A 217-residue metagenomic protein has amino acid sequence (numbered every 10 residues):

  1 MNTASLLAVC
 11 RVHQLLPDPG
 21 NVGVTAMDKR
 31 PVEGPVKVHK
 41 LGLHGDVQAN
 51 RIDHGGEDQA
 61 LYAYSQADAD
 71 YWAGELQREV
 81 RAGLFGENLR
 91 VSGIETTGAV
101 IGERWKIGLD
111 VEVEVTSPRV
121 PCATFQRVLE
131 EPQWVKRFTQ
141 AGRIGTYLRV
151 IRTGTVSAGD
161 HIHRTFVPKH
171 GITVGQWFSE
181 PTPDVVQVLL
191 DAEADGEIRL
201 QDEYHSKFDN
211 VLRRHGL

Functional and structural regions predicted by a protein language model:
M1-R127, Q133, K169-L217: Electropositive, beta-rich accessory/interaction domains or terminal extensions that provide binding surfaces
V91-G93, G145-R152: Short alpha-helix capping/helix-loop boundary micro-motifs
A99, G142-I144: Residues that act as N-cap/strand-start positions at coil-to-secondary-structure junctions
G102, T153, A158-D160: Loop/turn positions that initiate beta-strands
P118, I151-T153, V167: An acidic- and aromatic-residue-enriched active-site/binding cleft used to recognize and process polar
R137-F138: Short Gly/Pro-enriched turn/cap motifs at secondary-structure boundaries
I144-G145, G159, V174: Hydrophobic, well-ordered secondary-structure segments
I162-F166: Short hydrophobic beta/alpha edge segments that flank linear recognition/processing sites
